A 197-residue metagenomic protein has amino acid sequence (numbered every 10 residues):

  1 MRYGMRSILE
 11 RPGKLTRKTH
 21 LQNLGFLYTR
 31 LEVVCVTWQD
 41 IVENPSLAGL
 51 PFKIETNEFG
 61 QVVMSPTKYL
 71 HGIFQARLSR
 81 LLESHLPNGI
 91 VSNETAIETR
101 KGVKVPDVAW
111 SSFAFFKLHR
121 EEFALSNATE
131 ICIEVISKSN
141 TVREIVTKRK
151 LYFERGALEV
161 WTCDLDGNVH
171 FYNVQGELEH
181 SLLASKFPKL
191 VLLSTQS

Functional and structural regions predicted by a protein language model:
R2-S197: Gly/Pro/Ser/Thr-rich low-complexity, intrinsically disordered segments predominantly at protein N-termini
